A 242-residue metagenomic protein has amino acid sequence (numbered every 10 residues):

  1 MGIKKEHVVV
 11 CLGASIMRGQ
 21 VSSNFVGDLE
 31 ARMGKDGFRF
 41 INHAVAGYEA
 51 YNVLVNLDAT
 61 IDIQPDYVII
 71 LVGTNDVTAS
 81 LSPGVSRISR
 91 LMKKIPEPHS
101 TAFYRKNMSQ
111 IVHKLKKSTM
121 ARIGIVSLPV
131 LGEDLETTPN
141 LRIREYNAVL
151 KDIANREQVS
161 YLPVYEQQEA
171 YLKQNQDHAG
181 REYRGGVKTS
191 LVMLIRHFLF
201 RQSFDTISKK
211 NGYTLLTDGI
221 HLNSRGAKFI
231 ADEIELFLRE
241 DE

Functional and structural regions predicted by a protein language model:
M1-Y67: Serine-esterase "nucleophile elbow" of acetyl-processing enzymes
G2-K5, K35-D36, N52-E242: Alpha-helical cap/lid subdomain in secreted, periplasmic, or secretory-pathway luminal O-acyl-processing enzymes
